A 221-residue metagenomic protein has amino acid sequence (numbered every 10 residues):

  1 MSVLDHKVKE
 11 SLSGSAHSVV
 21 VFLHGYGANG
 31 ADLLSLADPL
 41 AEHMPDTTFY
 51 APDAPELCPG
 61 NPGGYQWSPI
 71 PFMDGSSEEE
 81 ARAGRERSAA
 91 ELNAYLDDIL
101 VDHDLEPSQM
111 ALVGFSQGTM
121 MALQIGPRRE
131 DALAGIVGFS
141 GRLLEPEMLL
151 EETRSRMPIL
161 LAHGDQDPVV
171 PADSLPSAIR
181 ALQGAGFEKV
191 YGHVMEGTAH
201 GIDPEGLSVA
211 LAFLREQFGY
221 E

Functional and structural regions predicted by a protein language model:
S2-Q109: Serine-hydrolase catalytic machinery in alpha/beta-hydrolase-like enzymes
H24-Y26, V113-F115, G164: Conserved alpha/beta-hydrolase "nucleophile elbow" surrounding the catalytic nucleophile
S35, Q124-R128: Active-site signature of alpha/beta-hydrolase-fold catalytic machinery across serine- and Asp/Cys-nucleophile hydrolases
G114-G118, A122: Gly/Ala-rich beta-loop-alpha elbow adjacent to hydrolase catalytic centers
D131-L143: A conserved short beta-strand
L161-H163, D167: Short beta-strand/loop motif that positions the catalytic acidic residue of the alpha/beta-hydrolase fold
P168-S174: Conserved alpha/beta-hydrolase "acid-adjacent" motif
P176-R180, G184-E221: C-terminal catalytic histidine-bearing segment of alpha/beta-hydrolase fold enzymes
